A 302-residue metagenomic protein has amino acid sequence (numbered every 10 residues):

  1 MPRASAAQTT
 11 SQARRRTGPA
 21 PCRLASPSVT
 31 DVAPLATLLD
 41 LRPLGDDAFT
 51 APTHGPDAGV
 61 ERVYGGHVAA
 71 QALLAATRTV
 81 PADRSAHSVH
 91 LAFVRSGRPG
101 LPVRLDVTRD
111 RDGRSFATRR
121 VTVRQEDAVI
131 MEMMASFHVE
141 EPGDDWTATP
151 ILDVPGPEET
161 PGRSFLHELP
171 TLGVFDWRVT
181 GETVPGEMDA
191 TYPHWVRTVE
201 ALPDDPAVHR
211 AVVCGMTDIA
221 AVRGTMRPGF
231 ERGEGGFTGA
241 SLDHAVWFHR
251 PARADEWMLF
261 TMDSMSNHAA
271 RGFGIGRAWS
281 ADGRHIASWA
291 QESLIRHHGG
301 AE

Functional and structural regions predicted by a protein language model:
P2-S11: Short alpha-helix boundary/capping segments
C22-E302: Terminal targeting signals and extreme-terminal segments of soluble enzymes
